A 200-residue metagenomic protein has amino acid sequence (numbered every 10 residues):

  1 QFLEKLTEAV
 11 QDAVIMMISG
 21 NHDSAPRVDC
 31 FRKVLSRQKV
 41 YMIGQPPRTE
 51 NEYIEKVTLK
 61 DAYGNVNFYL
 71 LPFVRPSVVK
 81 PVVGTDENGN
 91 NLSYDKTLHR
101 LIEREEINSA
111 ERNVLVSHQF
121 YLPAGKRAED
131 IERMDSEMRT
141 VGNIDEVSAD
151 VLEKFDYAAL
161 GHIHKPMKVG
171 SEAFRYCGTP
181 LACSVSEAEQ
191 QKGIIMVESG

Functional and structural regions predicted by a protein language model:
Q1-G200: Extended recognition/assembly regions associated with phosphoester-bond processing machinery
